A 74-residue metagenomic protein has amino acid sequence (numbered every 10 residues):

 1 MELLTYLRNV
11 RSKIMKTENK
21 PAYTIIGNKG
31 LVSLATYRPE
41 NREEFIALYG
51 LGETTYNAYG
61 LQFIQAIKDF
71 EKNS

Functional and structural regions predicted by a protein language model:
M1-S74: Accessory DNA-binding and partner-docking regions appended to nucleic-acid-acting proteins, especially the terminal
